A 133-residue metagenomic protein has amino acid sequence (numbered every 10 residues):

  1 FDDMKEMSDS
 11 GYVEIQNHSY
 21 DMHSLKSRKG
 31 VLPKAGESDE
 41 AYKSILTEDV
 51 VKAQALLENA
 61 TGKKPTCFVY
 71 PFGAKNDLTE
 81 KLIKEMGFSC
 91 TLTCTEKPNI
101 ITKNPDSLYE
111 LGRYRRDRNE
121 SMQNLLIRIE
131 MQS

Functional and structural regions predicted by a protein language model:
F1-Y12: A substrate-binding/cap region within the structured catalytic cores of diverse enzymes
S10, E14, Y20-S133: C-terminal active-site subregion of NodB/CE4 polysaccharide deacetylases
